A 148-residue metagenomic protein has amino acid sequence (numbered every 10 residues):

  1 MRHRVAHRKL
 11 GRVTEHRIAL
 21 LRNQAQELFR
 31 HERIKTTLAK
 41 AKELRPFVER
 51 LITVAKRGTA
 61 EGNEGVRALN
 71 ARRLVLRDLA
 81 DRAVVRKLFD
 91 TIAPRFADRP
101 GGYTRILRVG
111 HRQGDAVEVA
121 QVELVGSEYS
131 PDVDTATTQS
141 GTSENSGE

Functional and structural regions predicted by a protein language model:
M1-A19, N23-E148: Structured, basic alpha/beta domains of bacterial-type, RNA-associated proteins
